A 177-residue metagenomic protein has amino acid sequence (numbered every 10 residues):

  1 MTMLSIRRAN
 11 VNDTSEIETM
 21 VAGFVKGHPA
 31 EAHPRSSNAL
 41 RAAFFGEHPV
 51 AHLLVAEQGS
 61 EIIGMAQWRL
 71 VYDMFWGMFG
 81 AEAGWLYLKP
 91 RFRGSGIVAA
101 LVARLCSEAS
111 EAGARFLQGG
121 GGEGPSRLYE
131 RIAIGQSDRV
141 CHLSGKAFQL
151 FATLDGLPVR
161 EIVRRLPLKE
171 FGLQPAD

Functional and structural regions predicted by a protein language model:
S5-T19: A short beta-loop-alpha structural element at the N-terminal edge of CoA-dependent acyl/N-acetyltransferase catalytic
E18-A43: Conserved GNAT-fold acetyl-CoA-binding loop/helix
F44-V55, E82: A short helix-loop-beta-strand connector motif used in the catalytic cores of GNAT acetyltransferases and, in some
V55, E61-L70, Y87: Conserved beta-strand in the GNAT
Q67, F75-G80, F148-F151: Conserved acyl-donor/pantetheine-binding loop and adjacent beta-alpha core of acyl/acetyltransferases and related
G77-P90: Conserved acetyl-CoA binding element of GNAT-fold acetyltransferases
L88, G94-S107: Conserved acetyl-CoA-binding loop-helix of GNAT-fold acetyltransferases
R115, G122-K146, L150: Conserved active-site alpha-helix within GNAT-family acetyltransferase domains
